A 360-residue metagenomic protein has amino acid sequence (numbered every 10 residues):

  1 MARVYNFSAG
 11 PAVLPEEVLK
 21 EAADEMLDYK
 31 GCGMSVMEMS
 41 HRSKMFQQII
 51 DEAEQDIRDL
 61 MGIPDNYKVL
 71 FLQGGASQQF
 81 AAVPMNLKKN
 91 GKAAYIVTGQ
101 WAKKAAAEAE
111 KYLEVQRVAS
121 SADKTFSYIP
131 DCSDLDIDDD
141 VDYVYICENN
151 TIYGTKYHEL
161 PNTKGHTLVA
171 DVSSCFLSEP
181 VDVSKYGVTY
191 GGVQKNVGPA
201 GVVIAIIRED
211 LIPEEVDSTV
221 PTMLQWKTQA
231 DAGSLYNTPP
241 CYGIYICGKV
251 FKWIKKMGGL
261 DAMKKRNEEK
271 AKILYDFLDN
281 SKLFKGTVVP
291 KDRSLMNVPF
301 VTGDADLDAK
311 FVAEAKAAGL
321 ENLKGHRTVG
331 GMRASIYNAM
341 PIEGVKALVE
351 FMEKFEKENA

Functional and structural regions predicted by a protein language model:
A2-V4, A317, H326, G330-A360: PLP-dependent enzyme catalytic core of the Aspartate aminotransferase-like
R3-E54: A glycine-/small-polar-enriched, mobile loop at the entrance of the PLP active site in fold-type I
G10, A109, S121-F176: Active-site phosphate-binding strand-loop segment of PLP-dependent enzymes
P15, V193-Y275, V289, E358-A360: Active-site C-terminal subdomain of aminotransferase-like
G33-Q79, N86, Q100, E108: Conserved N-terminal alpha-helix of the aminotransferase class I/II PLP-enzyme fold
S77-V144: PLP-dependent aminotransferase-like
V169, V183-Q194, V203: Conserved active-site segment immediately N-terminal to the catalytic lysine that forms the internal aldimine
F284-A315: Conserved PLP-binding catalytic core of the aspartate aminotransferase-like
